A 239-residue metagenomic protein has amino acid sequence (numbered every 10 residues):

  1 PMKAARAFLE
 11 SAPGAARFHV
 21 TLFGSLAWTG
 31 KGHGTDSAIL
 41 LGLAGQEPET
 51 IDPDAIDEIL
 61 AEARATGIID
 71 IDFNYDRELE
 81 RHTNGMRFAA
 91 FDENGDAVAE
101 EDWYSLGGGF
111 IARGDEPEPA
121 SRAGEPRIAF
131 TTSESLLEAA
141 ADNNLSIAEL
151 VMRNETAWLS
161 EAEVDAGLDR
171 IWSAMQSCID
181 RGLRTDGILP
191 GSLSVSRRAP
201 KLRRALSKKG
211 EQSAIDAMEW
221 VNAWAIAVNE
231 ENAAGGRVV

Functional and structural regions predicted by a protein language model:
P1-S11, V239: Alpha-helical support elements that line or immediately flank enzyme active sites and cofactor-binding pockets
K3, G34, W220: Short Gly/charged-rich anion-binding patches and loops
L9-E10, L26-W28, A140-N143, L189-V195 (+1 more regions): Short, functional N-terminal and low-complexity linear motifs
A12, L43-Q46, G182, N229: Generic structural signal for hydrophobic core residues of well-folded globular domains
G14-L22, L26-L159, A166-I171: Catalytic-core signal marking the mid-to-C-terminal active-site face
A162-V239: Accessory "access/gating" subregions that flank catalytic or transport cores
